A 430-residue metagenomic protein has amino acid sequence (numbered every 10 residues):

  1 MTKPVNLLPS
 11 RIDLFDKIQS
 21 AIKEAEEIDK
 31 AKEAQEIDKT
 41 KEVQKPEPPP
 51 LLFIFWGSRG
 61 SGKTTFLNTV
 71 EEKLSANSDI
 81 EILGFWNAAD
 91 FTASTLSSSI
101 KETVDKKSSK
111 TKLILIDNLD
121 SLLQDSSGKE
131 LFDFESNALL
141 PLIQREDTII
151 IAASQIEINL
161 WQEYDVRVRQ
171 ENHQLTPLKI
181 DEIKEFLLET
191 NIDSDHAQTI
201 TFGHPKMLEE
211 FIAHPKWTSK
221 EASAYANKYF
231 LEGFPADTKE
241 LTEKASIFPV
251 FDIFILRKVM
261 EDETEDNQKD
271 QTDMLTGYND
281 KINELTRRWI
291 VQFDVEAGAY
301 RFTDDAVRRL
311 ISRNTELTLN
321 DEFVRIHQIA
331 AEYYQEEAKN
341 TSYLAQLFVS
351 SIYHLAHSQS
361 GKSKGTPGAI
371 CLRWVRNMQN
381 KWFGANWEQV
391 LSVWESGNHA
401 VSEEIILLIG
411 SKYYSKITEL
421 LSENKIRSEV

Functional and structural regions predicted by a protein language model:
N6-I22: N-terminal pre-P-loop "Q-motif" helix
P49-L67: Walker A/P-loop nucleotide-binding motif
L52-I54, S75-F91: Conserved catalytic segments around the Walker B and adjacent sensor/switch elements of P-loop NTPase domains
T65, D120, E130-H196, I200-E210 (+1 more regions): Alpha-helical sensor/transducer elements of the RecA-like P-loop NTPase core
F85-V104: Short glycine-rich substrate-engagement loop in P-loop NTPases that contacts/grips substrate
K107-D133: Conserved P-loop NTPase "ATPase switch" module shared by AAA+ and STAND
K220, L231-G233, I311-F348, K362-S402: A eukaryote-biased feature capturing mid-to-C-terminal, repeat/solenoid-rich segments of large proteins, strongly
N227-L317: C-terminal boundary/linker of central alpha/beta nucleotide-binding cores
